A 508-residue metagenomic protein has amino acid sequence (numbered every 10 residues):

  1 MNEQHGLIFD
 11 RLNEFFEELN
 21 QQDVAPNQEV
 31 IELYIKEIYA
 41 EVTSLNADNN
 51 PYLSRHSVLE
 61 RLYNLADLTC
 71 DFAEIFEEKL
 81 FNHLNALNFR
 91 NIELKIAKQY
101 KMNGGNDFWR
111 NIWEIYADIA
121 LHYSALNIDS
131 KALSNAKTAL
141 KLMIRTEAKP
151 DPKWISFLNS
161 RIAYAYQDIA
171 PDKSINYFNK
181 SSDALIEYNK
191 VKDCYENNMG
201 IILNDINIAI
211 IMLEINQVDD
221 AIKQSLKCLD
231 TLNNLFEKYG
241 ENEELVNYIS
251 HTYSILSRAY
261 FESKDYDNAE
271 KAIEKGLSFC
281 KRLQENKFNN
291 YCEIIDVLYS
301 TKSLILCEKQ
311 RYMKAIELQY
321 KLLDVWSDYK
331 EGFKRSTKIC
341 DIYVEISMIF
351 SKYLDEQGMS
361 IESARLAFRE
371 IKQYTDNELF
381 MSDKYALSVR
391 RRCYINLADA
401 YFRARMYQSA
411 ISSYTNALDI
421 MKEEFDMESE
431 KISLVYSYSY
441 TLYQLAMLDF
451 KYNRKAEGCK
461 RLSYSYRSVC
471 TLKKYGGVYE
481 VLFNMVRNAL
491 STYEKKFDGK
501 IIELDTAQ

Functional and structural regions predicted by a protein language model:
F9-N13, Y63, D67-C70, R110 (+15 more regions): TPR/TPR-like alpha-solenoid signature
I35-I38, H83, R90, A97 (+15 more regions): Hydrophobic/aromatic packing residues within the alpha-helices of TPR/SEL1-like helical repeat arrays
E41-L62, K79, K95-I112, K141-I155 (+7 more regions): Flexible helix-coil transition and linker loops at the boundaries of alpha-helical arrays
K79-L80, L126, D168-I169, I215 (+7 more regions): Structural motif corresponding to the intra-repeat A-B loop/turn of tetratricopeptide repeats
A456-K474: TPR/TPR-like (Sel1-like) alpha-helical repeat modules
